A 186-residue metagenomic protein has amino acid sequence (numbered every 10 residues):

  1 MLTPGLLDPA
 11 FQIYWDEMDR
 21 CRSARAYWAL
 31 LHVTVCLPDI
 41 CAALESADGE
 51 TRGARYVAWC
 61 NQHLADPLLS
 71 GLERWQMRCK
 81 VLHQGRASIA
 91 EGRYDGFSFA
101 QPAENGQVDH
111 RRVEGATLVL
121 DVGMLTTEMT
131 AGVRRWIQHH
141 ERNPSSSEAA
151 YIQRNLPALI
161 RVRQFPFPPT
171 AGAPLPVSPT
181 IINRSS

Functional and structural regions predicted by a protein language model:
M1-Y27: Charged alpha-helical initiation segments
A10, Y56-Q62, L125-M129, V133: Generic hydrophobic, helix-prone segments enriched in Leu/Val/Ile
F11, L30, G71-R74: Hydrophobic packing residues in well-ordered alpha-helices of helical domains and bundles
F11-W15, V57, C79: Hydrophobic core segments within long, regular secondary-structure runs in both alpha- and beta-rich folds
E17-Q62: Short, contiguous, well-structured surface segments enriched in hydrophobic/aromatic residues
P67-P166: Long, charged low-complexity segments
P176-S186: Eukaryotic intrinsically disordered, low-complexity regulatory tails and linkers enriched in charged/polar residues
